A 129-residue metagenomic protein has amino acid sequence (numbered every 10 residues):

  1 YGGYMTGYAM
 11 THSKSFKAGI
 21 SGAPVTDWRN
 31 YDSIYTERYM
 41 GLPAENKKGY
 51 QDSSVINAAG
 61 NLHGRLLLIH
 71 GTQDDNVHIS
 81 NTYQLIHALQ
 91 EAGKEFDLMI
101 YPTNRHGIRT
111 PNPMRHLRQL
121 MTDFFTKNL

Functional and structural regions predicted by a protein language model:
Y1-L129: Active-site-proximal cap/loop segments of hydrolase catalytic domains
